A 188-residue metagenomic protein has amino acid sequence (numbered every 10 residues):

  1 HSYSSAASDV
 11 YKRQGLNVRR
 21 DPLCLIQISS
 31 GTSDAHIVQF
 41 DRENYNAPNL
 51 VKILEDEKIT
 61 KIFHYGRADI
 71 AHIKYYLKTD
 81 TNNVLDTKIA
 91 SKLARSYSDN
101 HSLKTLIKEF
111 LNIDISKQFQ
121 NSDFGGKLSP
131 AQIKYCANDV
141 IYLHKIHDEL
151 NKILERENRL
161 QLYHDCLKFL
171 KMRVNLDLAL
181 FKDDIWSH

Functional and structural regions predicted by a protein language model:
H1-A7, Y11: Single conserved hydrophobic/aromatic residue that forms the stacking wall/gate of nucleotide- or nucleobase-binding
Q14-I153: Conserved DEDDh/DEDDy metal-dependent 3′-5′ exonuclease domain
P130-H188: Mixed-charge, glycine-rich, non-catalytic linkers/tails in nucleic-acid processing enzymes
